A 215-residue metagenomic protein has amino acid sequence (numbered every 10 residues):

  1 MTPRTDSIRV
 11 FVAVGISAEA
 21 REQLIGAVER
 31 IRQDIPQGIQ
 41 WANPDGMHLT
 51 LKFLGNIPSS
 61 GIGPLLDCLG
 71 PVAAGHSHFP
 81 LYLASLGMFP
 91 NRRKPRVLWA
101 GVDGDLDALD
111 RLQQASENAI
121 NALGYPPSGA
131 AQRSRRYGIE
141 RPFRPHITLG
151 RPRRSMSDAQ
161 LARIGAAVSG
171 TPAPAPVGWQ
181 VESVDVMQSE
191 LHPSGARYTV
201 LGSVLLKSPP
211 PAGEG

Functional and structural regions predicted by a protein language model:
M1-S208: Histidine-dependent nucleotide/RNA phosphoesterase domain, centered on the 2H-phosphoesterase fold with its duplicated
G213-E214: Glycine-biased, low-complexity coil/linker segments
